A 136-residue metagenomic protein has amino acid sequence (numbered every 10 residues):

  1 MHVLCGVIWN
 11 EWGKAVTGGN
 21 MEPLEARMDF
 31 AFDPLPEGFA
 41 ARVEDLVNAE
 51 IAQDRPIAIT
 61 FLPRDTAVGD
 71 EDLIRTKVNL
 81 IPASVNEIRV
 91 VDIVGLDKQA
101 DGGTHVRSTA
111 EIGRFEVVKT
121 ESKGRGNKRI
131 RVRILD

Functional and structural regions predicted by a protein language model:
M1-D136: Active-/binding-site microenvironments in catalytic and ligand-binding cores
